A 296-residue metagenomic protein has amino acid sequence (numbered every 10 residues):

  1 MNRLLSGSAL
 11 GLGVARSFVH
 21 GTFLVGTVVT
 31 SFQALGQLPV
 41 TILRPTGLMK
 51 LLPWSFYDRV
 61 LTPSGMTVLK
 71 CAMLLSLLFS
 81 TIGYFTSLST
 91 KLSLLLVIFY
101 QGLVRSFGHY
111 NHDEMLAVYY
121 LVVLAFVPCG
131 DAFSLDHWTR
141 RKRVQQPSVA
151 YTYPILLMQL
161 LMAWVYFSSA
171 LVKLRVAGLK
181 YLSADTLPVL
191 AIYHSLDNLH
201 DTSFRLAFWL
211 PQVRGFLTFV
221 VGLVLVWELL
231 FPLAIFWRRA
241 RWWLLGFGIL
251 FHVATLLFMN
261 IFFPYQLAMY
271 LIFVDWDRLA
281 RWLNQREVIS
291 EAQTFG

Functional and structural regions predicted by a protein language model:
M1-G296: Alpha-helical membrane-anchoring segments
